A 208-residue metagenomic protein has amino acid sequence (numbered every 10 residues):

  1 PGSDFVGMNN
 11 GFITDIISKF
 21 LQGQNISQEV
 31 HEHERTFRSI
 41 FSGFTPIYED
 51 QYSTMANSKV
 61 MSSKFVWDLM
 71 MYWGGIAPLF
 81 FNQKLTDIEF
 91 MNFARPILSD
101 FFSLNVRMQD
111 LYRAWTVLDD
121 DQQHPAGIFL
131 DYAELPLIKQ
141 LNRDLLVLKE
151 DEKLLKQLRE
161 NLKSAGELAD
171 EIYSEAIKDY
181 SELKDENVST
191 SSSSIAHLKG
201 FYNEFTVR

Functional and structural regions predicted by a protein language model:
P1-D15: A conserved FAD-binding loop/helix module that cradles the flavin
G11-L69, Q83: Active-site-proximal substrate-binding core of FAD-dependent oxidoreductases
S58-R208: C-terminal lid/capping helical subdomain adjacent to the catalytic/cofactor pocket in oxidative enzymes
